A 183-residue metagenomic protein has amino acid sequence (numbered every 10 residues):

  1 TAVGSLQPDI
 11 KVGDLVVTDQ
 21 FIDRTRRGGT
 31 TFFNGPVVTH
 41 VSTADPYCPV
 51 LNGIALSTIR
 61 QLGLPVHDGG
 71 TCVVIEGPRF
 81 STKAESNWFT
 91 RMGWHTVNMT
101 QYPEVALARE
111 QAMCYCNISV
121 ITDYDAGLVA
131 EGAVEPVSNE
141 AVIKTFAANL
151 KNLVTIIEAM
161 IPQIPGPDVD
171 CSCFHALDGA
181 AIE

Functional and structural regions predicted by a protein language model:
A2-G132, E140, K144-A147, I156-P162 (+1 more regions): Glycine-rich phosphate- or other oxyanion-binding loops that anchor nucleotides, phosphorylated ligands
